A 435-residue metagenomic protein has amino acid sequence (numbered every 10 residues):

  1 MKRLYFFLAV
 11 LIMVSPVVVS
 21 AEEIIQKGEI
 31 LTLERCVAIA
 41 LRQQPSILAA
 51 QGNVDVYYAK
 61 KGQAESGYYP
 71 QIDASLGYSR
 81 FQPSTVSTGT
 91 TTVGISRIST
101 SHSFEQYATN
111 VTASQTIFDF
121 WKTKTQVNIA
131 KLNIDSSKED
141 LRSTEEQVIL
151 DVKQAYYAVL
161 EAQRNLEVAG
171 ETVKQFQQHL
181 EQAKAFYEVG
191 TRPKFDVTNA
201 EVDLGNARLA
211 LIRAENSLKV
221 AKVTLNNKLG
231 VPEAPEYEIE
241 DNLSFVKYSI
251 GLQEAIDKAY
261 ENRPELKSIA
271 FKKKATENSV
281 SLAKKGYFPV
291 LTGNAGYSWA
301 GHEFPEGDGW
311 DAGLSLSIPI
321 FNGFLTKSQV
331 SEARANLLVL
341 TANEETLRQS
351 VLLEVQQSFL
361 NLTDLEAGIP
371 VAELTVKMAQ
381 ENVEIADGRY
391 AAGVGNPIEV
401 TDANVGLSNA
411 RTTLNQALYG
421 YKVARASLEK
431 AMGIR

Functional and structural regions predicted by a protein language model:
L4-M13: Sec-dependent N-terminal signal peptides
F6-F7, E22-K27, L33-E34, Q82 (+1 more regions): Acidic, low-complexity, intrinsically disordered peripheral segments
A21, L31, T144-K258, S358-N361 (+1 more regions): Periplasmic alpha-helical coiled-coil/stalk elements that build and connect Gram-negative outer-membrane
A21-G77, P83, T116, E233-E277 (+4 more regions): Bacterial Sec-pathway N-terminal export signals of envelope proteins
E23-G28, S75-Q115, E238-L252, S281 (+1 more regions): Small/polar, glycine/serine/threonine/aspartate-rich low-complexity segments that form flexible
A38-L48, D55-P70, S99, S103 (+10 more regions): A glycine-/polar-enriched beta->alpha junction
A49-A64, T144, V148-E167, Q178 (+5 more regions): Amphipathic alpha-helical coiled-coil segments
Q106-A108, Q154, N199, V290 (+2 more regions): Transmembrane beta-barrel architecture of outer-membrane proteins
